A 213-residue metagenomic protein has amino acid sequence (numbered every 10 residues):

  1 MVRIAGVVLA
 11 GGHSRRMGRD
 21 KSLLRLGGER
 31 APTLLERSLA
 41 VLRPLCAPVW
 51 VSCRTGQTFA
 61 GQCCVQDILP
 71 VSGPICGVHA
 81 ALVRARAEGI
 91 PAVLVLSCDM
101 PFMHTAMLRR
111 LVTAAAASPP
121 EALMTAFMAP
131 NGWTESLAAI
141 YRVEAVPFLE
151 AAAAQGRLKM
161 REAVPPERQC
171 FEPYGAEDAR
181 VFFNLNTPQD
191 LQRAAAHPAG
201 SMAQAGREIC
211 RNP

Functional and structural regions predicted by a protein language model:
M1-R157, P165-V181, P188-Q189, A196-M202: Nucleotide and nucleotide-moiety/phosphate-recognizing core
